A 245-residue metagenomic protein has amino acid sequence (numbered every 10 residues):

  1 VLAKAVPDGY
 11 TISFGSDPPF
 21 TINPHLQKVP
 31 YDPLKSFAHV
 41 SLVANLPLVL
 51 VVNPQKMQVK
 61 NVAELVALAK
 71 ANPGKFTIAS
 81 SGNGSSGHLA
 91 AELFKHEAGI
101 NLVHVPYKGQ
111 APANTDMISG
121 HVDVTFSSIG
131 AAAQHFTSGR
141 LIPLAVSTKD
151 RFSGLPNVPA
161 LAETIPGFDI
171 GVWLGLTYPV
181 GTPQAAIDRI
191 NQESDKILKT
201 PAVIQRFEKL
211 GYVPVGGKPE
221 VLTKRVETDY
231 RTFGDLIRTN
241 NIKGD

Functional and structural regions predicted by a protein language model:
K4-T11, D17, P24-P112, L161 (+2 more regions): Hinge/capping helix and adjacent helix->loop/strand transition within the periplasmic-binding protein
A5-F14, N72-F76, I100, I118-S127 (+2 more regions): Alpha-to-beta junction loops
V6-G9, P30, N61, P106 (+8 more regions): Conserved functional loop/turn residues at catalytic and ligand-binding sites
P19-K28, L93-E97, V124-N157: A ligand-binding cleft/hinge motif common to bilobed small-molecule-binding domains
H96-A98, T137, Q184-D245: An extracytoplasmic/periplasmic, membrane-proximal ligand-sensing/linker region
P112-A113, A131, V221: Short acidic active-site motifs
